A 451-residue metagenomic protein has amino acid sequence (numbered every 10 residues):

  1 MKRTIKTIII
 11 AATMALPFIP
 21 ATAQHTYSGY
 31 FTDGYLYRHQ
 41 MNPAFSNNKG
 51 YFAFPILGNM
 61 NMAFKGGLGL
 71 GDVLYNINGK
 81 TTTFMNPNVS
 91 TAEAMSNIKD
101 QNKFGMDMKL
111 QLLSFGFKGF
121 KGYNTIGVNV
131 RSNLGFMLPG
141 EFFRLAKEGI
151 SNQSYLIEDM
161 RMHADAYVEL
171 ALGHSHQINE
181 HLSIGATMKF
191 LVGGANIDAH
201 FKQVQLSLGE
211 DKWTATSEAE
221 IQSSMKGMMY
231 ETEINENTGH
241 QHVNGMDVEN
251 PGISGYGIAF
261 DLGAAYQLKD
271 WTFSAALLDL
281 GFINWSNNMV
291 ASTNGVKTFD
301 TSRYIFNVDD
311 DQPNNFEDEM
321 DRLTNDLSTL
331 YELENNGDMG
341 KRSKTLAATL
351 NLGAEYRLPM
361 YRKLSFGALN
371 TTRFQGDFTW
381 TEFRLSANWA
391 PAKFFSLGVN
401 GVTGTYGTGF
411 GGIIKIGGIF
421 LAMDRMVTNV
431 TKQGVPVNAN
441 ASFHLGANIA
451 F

Functional and structural regions predicted by a protein language model:
M1-Y27, A354, F451: Bacterial Sec-dependent N-terminal signal peptides
Q24-F451: Subset of outer-membrane beta-barrel
